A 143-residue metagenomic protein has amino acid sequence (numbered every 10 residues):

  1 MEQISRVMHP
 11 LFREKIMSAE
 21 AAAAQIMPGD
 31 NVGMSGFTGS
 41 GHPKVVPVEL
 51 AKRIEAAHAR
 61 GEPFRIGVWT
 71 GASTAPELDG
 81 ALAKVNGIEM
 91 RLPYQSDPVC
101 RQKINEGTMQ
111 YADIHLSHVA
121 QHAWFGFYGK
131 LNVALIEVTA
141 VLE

Functional and structural regions predicted by a protein language model:
M1-E143: Conserved alpha/beta enzyme-core scaffold
